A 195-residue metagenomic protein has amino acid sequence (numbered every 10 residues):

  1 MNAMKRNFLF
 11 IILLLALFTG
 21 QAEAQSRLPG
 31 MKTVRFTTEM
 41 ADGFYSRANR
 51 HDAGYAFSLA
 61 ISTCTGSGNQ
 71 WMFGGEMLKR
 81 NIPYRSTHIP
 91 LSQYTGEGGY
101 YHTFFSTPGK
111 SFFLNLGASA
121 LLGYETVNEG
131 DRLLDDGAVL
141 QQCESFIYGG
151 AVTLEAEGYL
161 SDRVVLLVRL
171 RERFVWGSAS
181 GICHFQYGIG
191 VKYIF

Functional and structural regions predicted by a protein language model:
M1-M31: Cleavable N-terminal export/targeting peptides
E23-G74, K192-I194: Short glycine/proline- and aromatic-enriched beta-strand/turn motifs that initiate or cap beta-hairpins
Q25-F36, S67-W71, K110-L116, E144-F146 (+2 more regions): Outer-envelope beta-barrel architecture signal
M40-F44, N81-P83, D135-L140, R171-F174: Extracytoplasmic loops and strand-loop junctions of Gram-negative outer membrane beta-barrel proteins
A48-A53, S86-Q93, V139-F146, A179-H184: Replace "Gram-negative outer membrane beta-barrel proteins" with "bacterial and organellar outer membrane beta-barrel
A60-L134, V164, Y193-F195: Gram-negative (and chloroplast) outer-membrane scaffold detector with strong preference for beta-barrel transmembrane
L140, I147-L154, G158: Acidic, glycine-rich flexible loop segments
C183-F195: Outer-membrane beta-barrel "beta-signal"
